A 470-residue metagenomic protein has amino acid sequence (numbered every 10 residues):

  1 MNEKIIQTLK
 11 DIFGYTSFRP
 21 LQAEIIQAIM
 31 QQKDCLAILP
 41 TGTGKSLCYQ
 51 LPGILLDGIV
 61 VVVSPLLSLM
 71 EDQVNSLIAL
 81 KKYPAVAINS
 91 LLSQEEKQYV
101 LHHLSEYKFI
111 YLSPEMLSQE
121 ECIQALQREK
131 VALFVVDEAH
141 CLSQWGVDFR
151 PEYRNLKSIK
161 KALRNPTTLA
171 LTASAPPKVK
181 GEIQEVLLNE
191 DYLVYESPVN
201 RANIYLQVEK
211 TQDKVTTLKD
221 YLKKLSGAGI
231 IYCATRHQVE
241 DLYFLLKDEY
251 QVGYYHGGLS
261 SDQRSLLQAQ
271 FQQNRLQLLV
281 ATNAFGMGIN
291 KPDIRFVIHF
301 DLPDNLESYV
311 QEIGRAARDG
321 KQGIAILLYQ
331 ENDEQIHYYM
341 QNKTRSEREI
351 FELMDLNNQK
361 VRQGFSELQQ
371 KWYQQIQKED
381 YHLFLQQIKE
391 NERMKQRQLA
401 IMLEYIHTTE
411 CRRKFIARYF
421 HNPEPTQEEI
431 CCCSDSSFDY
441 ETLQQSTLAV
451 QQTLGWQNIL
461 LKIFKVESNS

Functional and structural regions predicted by a protein language model:
E3-I12, T16-C48, P52-G58, V63 (+3 more regions): Helicase motor core with emphasis on the C-terminal RecA-like subdomain
S226-Y232, R236-V239, F244, Y250-G253 (+4 more regions): C-terminal helicase lobe
